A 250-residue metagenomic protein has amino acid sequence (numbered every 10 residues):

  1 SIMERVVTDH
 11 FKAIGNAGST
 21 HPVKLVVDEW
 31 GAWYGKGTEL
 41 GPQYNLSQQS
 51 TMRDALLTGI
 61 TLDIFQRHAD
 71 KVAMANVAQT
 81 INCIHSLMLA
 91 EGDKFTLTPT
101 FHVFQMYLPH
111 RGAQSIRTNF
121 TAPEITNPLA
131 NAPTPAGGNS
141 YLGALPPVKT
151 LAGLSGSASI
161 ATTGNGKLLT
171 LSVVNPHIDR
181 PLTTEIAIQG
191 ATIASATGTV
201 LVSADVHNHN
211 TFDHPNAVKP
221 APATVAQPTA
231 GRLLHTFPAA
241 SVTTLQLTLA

Functional and structural regions predicted by a protein language model:
S1-L62, H85, K94, T121-K149: Noncatalytic carbohydrate-binding groove/subsite architecture in carbohydrate-active enzymes
H10, E29, A75, F104 (+2 more regions): Conserved, mostly hydrophobic/aromatic
N16-T20, D70, A191-T192: Short helix-capping segments at alpha-helix termini
V26-G35, V77-T80, S172-P176: Generic beta-strand/beta-sheet core signal
D63-G166, I178-R180: Aromatic- and carboxylate-lined catalytic core of secreted/periplasmic carbohydrate-active enzymes
K149-T192, G198-L201, T243-Q246: Carbohydrate-binding surface patches
T192-H235: Acidic, Ser/Thr/Pro-rich beta/coil linker or hinge segments at domain junctions
A230-A250: Beta-strand-rich recognition/accessory modules
